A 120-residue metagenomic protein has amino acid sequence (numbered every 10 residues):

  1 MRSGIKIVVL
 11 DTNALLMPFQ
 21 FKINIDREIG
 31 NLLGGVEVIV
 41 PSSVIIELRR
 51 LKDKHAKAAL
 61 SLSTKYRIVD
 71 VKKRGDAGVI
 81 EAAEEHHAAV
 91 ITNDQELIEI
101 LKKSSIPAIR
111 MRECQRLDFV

Functional and structural regions predicted by a protein language model:
M1-R67: Domain-level signal for Mg2+-assisted phosphodiester chemistry and nucleotide/NA-binding surfaces in nucleic-acid
I39-V120: Nuclease catalytic cores that cleave nucleic-acid phosphodiester bonds, predominantly acidic two-metal-ion
